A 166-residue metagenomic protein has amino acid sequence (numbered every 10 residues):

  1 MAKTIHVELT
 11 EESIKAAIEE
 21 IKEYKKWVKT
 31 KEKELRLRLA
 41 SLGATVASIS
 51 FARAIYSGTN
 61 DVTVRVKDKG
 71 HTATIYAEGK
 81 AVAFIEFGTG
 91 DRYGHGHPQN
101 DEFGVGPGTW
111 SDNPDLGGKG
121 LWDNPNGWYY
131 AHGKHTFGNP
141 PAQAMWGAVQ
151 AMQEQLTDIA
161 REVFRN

Functional and structural regions predicted by a protein language model:
M1-V82, F103, P107, P114-N166: Short, Lys/Arg-rich flexible segments
V82-N100: Extended Gly/Ser/Thr-rich low-complexity repeat segments, especially those forming or decorating extracellular
